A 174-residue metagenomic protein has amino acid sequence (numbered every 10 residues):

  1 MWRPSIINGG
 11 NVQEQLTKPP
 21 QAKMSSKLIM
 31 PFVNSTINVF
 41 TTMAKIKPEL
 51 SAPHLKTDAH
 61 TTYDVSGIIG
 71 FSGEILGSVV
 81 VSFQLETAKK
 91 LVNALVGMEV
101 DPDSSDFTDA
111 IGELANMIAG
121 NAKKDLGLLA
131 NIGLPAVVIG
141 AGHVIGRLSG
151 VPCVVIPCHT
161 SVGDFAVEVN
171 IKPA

Functional and structural regions predicted by a protein language model:
W2-A174: N-terminal auxiliary interaction/assembly segments of multi-subunit proteins
